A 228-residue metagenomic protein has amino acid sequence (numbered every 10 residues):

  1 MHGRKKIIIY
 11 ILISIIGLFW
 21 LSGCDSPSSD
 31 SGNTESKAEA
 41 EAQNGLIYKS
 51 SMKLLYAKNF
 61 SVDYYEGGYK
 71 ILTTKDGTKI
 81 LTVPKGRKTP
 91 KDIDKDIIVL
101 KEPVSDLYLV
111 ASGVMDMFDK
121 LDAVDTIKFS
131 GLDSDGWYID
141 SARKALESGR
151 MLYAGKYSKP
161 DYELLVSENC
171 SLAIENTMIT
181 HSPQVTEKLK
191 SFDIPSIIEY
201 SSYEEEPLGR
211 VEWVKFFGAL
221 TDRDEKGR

Functional and structural regions predicted by a protein language model:
M1, Y157-S158, T186-E187: Short hydrophobic/aromatic-rich motifs at helix boundaries and adjacent loops
H2-I11: Bacterial N-terminal signal peptides that target proteins for export
I13-L18: Core hydrophobic alpha-helical transmembrane segments of single-pass membrane proteins
F19-G23: C-terminal motif of bacterial Sec signal peptides marking the signal peptidase cleavage site
C24-M115, K226-R228: Bacterial Sec-exported substrate-binding components of ABC uptake systems
S36-A40, G45-K49, I93-D94, G136-S141 (+3 more regions): Generic detector of short, locally flexible boundary/turn motifs and exposed helical patches
T73-D76, I80-V166, L172-I179: A short, structured surface patch at a secondary-structure boundary
R150, E163, S167-R228: Extracytoplasmic substrate-binding proteins
